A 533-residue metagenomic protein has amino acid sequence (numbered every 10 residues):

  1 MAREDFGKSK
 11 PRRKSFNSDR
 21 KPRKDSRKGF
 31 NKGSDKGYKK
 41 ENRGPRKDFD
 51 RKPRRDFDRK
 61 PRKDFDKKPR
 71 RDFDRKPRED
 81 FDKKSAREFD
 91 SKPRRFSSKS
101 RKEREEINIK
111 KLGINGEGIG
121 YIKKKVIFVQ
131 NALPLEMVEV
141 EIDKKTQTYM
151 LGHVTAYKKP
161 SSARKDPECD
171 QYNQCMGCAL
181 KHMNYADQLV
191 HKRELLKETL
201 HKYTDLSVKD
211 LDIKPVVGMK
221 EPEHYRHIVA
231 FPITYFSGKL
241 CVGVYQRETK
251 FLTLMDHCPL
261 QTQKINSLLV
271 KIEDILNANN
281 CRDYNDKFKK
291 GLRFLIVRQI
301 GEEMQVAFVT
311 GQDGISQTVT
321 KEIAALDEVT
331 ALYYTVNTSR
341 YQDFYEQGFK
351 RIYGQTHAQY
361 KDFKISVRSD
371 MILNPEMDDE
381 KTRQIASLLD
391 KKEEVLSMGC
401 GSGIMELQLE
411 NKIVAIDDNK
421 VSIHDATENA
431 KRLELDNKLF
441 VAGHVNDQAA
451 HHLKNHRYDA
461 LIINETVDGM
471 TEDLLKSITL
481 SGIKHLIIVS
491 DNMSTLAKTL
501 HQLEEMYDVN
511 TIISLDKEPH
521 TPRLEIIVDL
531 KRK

Functional and structural regions predicted by a protein language model:
M1-L112, M176, K181: Basic Arg/Gly/Lys-rich low-complexity intrinsically disordered segments
A2, F89-P167, Q171: Terminal RNA-binding accessory module
Y38, F49, F57, F65 (+5 more regions): Rossmann-like S-adenosyl-L-methionine
G118-K123, G243-Q246, D529: Short, acidic/hydrophobic/Gly-rich beta-strand patch recurrent on exposed beta strands that often constitutes part
L133-P134, H224, D390: Residue-level recognition of short, solvent-exposed, well-ordered loop/turn junctions that link secondary-structure
A156-P167, Q174-N285: Extended interfacial segments that mediate partner engagement and assembly in macromolecular machines
L252-F294, Q312-Y334, R340: Internal alpha/beta scaffold segment
Q299-G311, F363-V367: Short, aliphatic-rich beta-strand segments
